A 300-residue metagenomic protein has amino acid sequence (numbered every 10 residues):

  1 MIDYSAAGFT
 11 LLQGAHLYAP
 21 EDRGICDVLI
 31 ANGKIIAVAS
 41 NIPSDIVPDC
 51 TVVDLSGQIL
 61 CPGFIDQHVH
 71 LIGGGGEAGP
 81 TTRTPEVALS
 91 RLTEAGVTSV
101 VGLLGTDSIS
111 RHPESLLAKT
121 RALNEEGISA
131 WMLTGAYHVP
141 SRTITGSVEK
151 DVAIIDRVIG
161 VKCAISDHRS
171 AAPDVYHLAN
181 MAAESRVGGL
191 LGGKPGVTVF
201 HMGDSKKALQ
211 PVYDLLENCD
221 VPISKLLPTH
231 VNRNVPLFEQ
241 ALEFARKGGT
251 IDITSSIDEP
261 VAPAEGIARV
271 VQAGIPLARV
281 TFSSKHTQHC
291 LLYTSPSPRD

Functional and structural regions predicted by a protein language model:
M1-V47: N-terminal metal-binding scaffold of metallo-dependent hydrolase/deaminase domains
F9-T10, P62-F64, V197, T281: Hydrophobic "anchor" residues on beta-strands that sit immediately upstream of conserved functional sites
A15, G33, G57, H68 (+4 more regions): Divalent metal-coordination and catalytic microenvironments
D45, C50, L55-A118: Metal-associated gating/positioning segment near the N- to mid-region
C50-T51, L55-S56, S147-V152, A264-P276: Short amphipathic alpha-helices and their capping/turn segments at secondary-structure boundaries
V87-P140, I155-A171, L190-S205, S224-L227: Divalent metal-dependent hydrolysis catalytic cores, especially in the metallo-beta-lactamase
R169, A183-C290: Active-site core of metal-dependent hydrolases
Y293-D300: Conserved small/polar residues in nucleotide/adenosyl-binding loops
